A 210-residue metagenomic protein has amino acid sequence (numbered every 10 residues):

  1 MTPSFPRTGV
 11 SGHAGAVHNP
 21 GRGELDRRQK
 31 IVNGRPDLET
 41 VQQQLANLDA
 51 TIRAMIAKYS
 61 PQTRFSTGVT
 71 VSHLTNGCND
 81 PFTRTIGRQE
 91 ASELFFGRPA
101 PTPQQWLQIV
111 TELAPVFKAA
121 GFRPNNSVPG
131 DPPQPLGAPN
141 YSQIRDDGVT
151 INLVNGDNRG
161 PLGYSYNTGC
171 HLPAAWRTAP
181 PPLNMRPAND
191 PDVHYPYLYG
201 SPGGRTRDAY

Functional and structural regions predicted by a protein language model:
M1-T2: N-terminal export and membrane-targeting signals
F5, G9-Y59, K118, P124-Y210: An acidic-aromatic pocket/loop used at catalytic or ligand-binding sites
T63-F95: A glycine-rich, hydrophobic loop/mini-helix early in the fold
T85-G137: Long, charged/polar, surface-exposed segments that mediate recognition or autoinhibition
